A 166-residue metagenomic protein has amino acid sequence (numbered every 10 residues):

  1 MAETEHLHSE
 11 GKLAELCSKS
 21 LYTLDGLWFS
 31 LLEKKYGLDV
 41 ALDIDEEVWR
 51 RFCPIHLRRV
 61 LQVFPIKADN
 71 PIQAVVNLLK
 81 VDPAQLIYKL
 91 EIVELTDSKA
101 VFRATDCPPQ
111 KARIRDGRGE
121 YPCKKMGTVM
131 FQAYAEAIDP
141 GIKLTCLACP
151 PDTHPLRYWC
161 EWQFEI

Functional and structural regions predicted by a protein language model:
M1-V101, D106-Q110, I114-M126, E136-A137 (+2 more regions): N-terminal accessory segment detector
G127-F131: Long, well-ordered alpha-helical scaffolding segments within enzyme catalytic domains, especially pronounced
